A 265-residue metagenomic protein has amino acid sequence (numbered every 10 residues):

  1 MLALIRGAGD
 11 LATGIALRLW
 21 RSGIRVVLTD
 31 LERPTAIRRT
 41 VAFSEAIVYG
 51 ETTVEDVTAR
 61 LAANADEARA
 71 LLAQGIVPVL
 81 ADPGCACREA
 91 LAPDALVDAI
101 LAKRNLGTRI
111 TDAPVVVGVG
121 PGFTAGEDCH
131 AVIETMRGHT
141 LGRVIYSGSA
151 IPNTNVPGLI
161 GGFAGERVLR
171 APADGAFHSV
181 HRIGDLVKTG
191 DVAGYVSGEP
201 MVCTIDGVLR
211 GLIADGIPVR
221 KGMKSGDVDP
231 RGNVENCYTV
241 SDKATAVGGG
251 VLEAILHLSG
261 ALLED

Functional and structural regions predicted by a protein language model:
M1-D265: Well-ordered secondary-structure scaffolds
